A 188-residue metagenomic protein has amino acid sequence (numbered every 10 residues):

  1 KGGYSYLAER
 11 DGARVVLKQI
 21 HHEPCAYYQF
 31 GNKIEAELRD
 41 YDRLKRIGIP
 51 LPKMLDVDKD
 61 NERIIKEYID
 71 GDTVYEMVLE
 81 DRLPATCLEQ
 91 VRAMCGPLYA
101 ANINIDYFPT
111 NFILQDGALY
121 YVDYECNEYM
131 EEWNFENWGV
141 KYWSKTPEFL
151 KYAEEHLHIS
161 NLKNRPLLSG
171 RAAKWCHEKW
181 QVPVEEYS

Functional and structural regions predicted by a protein language model:
K1-E35: ATP-binding glycine-rich loop module of kinase domains
V15, P50, I64, Y120-V122: Protein kinase-like catalytic core scaffold
P24, T73, Y129-E131: Conserved protein kinase catalytic core
Q29-I47: The N-lobe alphaC helix and its flanking beta3-alphaC-beta4 segment of protein kinase-like domains, centered on
F30-G31, I49-Q90: Conserved structural core of kinase catalytic domains
Q90-P97: Conserved hydrophobic core/spine positions of the Hanks-type protein kinase catalytic domain
Y99, I103-N104, Q115-S188: C-lobe/activation-segment region of protein kinase-like
Y107-F112: Hydrophobic residue at the +6 position relative to the catalytic HRD Asp in the kinase catalytic loop
